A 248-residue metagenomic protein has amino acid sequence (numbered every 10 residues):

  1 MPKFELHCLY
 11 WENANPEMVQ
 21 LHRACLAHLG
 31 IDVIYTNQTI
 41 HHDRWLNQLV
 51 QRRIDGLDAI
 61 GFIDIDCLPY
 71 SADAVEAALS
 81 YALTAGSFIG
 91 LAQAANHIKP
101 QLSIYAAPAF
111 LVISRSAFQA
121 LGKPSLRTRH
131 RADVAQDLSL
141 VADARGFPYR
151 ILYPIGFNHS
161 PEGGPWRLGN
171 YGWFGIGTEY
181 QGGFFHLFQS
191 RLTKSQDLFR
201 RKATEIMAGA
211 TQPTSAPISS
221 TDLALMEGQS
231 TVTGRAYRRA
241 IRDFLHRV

Functional and structural regions predicted by a protein language model:
M1-D58: N-terminal anchoring/stem segment of glycosyltransferases
M1-L21, A78, L111-L121, S125 (+4 more regions): Long, low-complexity, intrinsically disordered polar/charged segments
W11-A14, I40-H41, D66-L68, A94-N96 (+1 more regions): Short, solvent-exposed loop/turn segments at secondary-structure junctions
Y35-N37, A92, Y153: Residue-level recognition of beta-strand->loop/alpha-helix junctions
V50-Q51, S103-P108, G164-F174: Short, surface-exposed amphipathic charged segments that create phosphate/polyanion-binding patches used for binding
L57-L68: Short beta-strand-to-loop acidic/aromatic patch adjacent to the donor-nucleotide binding site
L68-A144: Conserved catalytic core of nucleotide-sugar-dependent glycosyltransferases
S139-V248: C-terminal catalytic/acceptor-binding lobe
